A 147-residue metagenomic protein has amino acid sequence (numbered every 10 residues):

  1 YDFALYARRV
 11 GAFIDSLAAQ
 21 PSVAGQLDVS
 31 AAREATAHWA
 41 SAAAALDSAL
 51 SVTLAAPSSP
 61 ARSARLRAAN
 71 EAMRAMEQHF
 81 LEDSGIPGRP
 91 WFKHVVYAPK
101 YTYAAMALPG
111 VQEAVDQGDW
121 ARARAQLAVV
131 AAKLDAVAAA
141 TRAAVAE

Functional and structural regions predicted by a protein language model:
Y1-E147: Secretory-pathway/membrane protein signature
